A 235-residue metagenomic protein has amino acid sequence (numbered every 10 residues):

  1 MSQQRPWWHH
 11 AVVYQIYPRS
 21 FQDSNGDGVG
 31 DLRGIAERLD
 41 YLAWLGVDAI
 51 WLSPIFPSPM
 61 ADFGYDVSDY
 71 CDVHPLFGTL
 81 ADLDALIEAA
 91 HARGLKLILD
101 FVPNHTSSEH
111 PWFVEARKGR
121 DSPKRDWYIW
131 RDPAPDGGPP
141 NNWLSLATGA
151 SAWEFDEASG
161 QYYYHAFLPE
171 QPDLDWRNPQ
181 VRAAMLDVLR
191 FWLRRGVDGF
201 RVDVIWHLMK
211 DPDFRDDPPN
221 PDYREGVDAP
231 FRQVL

Functional and structural regions predicted by a protein language model:
S2-R190, R194, W206-L235: Acidic/aromatic-lined carbohydrate-recognition and catalytic surfaces of CAZymes acting on diverse glycans
D198: Receiver (REC) domain switch/active-site residues of two-component response regulators
